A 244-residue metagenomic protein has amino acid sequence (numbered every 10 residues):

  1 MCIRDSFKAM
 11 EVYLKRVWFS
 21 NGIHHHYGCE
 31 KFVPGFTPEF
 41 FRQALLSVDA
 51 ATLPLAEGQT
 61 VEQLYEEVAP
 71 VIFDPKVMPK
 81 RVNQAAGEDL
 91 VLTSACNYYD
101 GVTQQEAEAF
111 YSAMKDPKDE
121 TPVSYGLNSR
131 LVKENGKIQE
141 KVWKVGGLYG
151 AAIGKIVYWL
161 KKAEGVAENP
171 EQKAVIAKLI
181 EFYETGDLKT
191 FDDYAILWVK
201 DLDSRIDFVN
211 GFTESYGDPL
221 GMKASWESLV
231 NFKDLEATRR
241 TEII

Functional and structural regions predicted by a protein language model:
M1-I3: Short, small-residue-biased leader/transition segments that mark boundaries at the very start of proteins
S6-D116: Amphipathic heptad-repeat coiled-coil/leucine-zipper-like oligomerization helices
V71-I244: Fold-level signature of zinc-dependent metallopeptidase catalytic domains
